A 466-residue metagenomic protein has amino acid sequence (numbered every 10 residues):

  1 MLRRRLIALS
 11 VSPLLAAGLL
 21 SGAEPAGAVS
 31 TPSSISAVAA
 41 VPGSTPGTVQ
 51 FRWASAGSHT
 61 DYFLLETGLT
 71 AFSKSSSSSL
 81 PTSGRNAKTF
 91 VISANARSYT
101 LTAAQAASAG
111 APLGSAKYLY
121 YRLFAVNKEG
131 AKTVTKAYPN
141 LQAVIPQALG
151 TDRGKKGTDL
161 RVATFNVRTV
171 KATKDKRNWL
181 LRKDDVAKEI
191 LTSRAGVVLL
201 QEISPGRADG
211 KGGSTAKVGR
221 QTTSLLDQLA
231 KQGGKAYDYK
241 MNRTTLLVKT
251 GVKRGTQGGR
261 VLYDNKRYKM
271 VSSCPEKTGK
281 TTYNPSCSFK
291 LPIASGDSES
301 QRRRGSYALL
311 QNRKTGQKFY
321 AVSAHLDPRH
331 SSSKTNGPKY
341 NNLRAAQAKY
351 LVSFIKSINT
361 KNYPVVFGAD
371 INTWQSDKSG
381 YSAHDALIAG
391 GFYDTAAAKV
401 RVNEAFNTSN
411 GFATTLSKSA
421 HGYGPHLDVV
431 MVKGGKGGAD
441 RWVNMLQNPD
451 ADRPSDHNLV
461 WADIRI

Functional and structural regions predicted by a protein language model:
M1-A28: Secretory targeting and sorting signals
L20-A23, E129, P139-Q232, T245-T256: N-terminal, active-site-proximal structural segment of metallo-dependent hydrolase catalytic domains
A28-D61, S115, K132-G150: Pro/Thr/Ser/Gly-rich low-complexity, intrinsically disordered linker/stalk tracts
F63-S115: Recognizes extended acidic, P/S/T-rich segments that occur within or adjacent to Ig-like beta-sandwich modules
Q105-K132: Beta-strand-rich modules
V134, S204-Y320, A324-L326: Structured beta-strand-rich core segments of catalytic domains in phosphoester-bond hydrolases
V162-V167, V186-V218, A308, Y320-A324 (+3 more regions): Active-site beta-strand/loop signature of hydrolases that rely on acidic residues for catalysis
K356-V365, T373-I466: Metal-dependent phosphoester-hydrolase catalytic domains
